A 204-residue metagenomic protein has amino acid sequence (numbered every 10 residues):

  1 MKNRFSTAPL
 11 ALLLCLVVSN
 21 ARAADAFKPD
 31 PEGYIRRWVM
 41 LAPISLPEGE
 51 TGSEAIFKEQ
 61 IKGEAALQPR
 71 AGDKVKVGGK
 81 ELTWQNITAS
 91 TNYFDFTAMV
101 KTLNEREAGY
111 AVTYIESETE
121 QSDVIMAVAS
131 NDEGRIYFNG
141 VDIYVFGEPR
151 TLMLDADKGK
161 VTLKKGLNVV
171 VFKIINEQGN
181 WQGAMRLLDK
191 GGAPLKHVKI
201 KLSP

Functional and structural regions predicted by a protein language model:
M1-L10: Bacterial N-terminal signal peptides that target proteins for export
P9-V17: Bacterial N-terminal signal peptides
A23-Y93, F172-P204: Accessory carbohydrate-binding/adhesion or oligomerization-edge regions at the termini of glycan-active proteins
V100-G109, G147-T151: Extracellular beta-rich ligand/substrate-recognition surface
A111-S122, K160-L163: Extracellular and analogous surface-interaction loops
S117, M126-S130, I174-N176: Non-cytosolic beta-sheet module surface loops
S122-Y137, V170: Aromatic-lined ligand-binding clefts that engage carbohydrates, nucleic acids, or primary amines
R135-R186: Beta-strand-rich ligand-recognition modules
